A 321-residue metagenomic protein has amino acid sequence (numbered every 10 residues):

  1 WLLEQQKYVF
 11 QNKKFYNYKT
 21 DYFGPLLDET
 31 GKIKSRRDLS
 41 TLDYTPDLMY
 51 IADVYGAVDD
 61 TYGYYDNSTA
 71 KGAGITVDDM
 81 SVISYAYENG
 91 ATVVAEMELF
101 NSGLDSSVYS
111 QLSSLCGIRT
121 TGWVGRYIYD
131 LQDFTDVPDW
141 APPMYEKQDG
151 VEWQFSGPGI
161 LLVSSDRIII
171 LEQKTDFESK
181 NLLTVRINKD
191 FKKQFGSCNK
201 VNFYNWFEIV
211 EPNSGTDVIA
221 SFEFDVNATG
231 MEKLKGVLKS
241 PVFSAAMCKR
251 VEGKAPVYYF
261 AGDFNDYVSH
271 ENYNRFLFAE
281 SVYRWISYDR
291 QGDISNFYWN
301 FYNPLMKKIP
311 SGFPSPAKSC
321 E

Functional and structural regions predicted by a protein language model:
W1-N17, K192-E321: Extracellular ligand-binding/catalytic regions of CAZymes and related secreted enzymes and adhesion modules
K7-S84: Post-signal peptide N-terminal segment of secreted/secretory-pathway proteins
N12-K14, Y50-I51, T92-E98, Y259-F260: A structural signal for short, well-ordered beta-strand segments and their strand-loop junctions that often border
R36, D43-T45, D59, S156-P158 (+6 more regions): Extracytosolic and intramembrane catalytic regions of membrane-associated proteins in envelope/secretory systems
T41-Y44, A86-E88, E211-N213, V251-E252: Extracellular/periplasmic catalytic domains that process cell-envelope and extracellular macromolecules
Y44-L48, E88-V94, A255: Loop/turn elements at helix/coil->beta-strand transitions in domains of secreted/extracellular proteins
V54-V58, V93, L99-G103, E223-N227 (+1 more regions): Solvent-exposed loop/turn segments at secondary-structure junctions within structured extracellular/periplasmic domains
Y62-A70, G74-F195: A glycine-rich, often tryptophan-bearing local segment used as a flexible ligand/cofactor-contacting loop or short
